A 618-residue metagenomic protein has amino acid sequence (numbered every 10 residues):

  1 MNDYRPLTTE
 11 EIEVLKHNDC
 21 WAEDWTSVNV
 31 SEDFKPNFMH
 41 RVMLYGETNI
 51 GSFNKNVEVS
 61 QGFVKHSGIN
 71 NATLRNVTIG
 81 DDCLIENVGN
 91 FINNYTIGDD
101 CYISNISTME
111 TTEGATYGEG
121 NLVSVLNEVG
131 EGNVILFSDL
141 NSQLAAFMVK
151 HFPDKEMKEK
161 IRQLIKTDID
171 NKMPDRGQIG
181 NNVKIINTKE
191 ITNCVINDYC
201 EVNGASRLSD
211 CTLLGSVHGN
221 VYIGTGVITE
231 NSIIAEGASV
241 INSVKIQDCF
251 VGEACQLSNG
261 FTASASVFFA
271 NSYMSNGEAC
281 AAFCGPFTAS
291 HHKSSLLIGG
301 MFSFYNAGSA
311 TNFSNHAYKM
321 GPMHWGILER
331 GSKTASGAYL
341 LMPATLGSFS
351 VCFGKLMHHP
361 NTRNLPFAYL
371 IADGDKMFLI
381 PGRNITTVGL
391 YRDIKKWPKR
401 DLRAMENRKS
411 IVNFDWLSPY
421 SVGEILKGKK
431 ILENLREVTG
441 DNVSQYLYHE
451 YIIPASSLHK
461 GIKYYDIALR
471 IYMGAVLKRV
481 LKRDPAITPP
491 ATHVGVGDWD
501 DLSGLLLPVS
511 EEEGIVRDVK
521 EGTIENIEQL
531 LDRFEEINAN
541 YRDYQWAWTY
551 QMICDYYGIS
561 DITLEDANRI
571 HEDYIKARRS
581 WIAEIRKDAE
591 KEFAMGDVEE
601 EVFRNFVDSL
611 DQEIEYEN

Functional and structural regions predicted by a protein language model:
M1-N2, Q163, K172, Y199 (+1 more regions): Polar low-complexity intrinsically disordered regions
D3-E10, V14-D24, V30-F53, V57-I69 (+6 more regions): Glycine-rich hexapeptide-repeat left-handed beta-helix
G68-E159, I186, D532, E536-N618: Phosphate-/polyanion-interacting regions in eukaryotic proteins
Q163-G180, I185: A charged, amphipathic alpha-helical module
I179, V183, N187-V202, D210-N220 (+1 more regions): Core alpha-helical transmembrane segments of integral membrane proteins
D373-N618: Long, compositionally biased intrinsically disordered regions
